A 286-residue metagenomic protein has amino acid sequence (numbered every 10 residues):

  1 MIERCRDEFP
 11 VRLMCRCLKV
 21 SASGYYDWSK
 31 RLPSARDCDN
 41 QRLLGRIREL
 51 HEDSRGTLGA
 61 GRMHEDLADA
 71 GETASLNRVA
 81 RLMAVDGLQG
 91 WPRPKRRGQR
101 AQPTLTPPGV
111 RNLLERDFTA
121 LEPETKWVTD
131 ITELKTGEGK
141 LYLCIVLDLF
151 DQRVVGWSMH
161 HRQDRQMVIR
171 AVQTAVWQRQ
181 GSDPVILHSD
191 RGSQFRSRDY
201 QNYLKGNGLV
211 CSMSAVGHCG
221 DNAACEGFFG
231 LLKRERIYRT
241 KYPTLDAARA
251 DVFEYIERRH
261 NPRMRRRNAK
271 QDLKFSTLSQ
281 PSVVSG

Functional and structural regions predicted by a protein language model:
M1-G286: Charged DNA-binding/catalytic regions of mobile-element recombinases
